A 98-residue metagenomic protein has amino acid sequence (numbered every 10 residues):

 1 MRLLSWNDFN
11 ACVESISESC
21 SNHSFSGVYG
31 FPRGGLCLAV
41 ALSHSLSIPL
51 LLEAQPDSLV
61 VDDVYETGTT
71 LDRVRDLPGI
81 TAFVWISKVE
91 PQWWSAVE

Functional and structural regions predicted by a protein language model:
M1-E98: PRPP-associated nucleotide enzymes
